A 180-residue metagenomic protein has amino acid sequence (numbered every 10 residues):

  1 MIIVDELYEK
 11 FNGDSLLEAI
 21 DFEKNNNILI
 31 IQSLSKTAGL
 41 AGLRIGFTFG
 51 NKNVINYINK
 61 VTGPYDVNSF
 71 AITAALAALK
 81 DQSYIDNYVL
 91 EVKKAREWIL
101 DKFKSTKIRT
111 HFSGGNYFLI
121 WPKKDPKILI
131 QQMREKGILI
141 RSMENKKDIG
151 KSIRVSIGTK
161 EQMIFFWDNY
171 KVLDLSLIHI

Functional and structural regions predicted by a protein language model:
M1, R109, L139: Residue-level detector of anion-binding/catalytic polar loops
I2, E6-T37: Active-site pre-lysine segment of PLP-dependent enzymes
V4, Q32, V67, I140-S142: Hydrophobic residues in well-ordered beta-strands that form the structural core
N27-F103, I108-H111: PLP-dependent aminotransferase class I/II
G50, L119-K124, K136-D174: Conserved PLP-binding active-site segment of the aspartate aminotransferase-like
K93, E97, K102-K136, I153: Conserved PLP-binding catalytic core of the aspartate aminotransferase-like
I178-I180: Conserved small/polar residues in nucleotide/adenosyl-binding loops
